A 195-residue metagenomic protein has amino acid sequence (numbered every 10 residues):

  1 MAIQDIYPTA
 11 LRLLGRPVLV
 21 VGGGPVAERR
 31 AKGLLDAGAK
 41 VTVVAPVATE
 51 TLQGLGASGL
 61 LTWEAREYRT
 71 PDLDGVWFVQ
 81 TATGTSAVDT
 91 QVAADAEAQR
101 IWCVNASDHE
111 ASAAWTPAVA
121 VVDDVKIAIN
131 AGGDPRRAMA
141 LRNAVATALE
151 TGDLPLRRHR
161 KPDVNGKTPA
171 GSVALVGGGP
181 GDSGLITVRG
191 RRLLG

Functional and structural regions predicted by a protein language model:
Q4-T51, L55, P169-G195: Glycine-rich, flexible N-terminal cofactor/catalytic loop recognition
G38-T42, V76-S86, D124-G133: Short beta-strand and adjoining strand-loop segment in the mid-core of the Rossmann-like NAD(P)-dependent dehydrogenase
V41, W63, R100-C103: Hydrophobic beta-strand scaffold residues
P46-A48, Y68, S107-A111, G132: Short, ordered loop/turn segments at secondary-structure junctions
G54-D74: Glycine-rich, highly charged phosphate/nucleotide-binding loops
F78-G84, D89-W115: ADP-ribose/adenylate-binding Rossmann-like module
W115-L149: Short alpha-helices
A148-V176: Internal, active-site/partner-interface "lid" segment
